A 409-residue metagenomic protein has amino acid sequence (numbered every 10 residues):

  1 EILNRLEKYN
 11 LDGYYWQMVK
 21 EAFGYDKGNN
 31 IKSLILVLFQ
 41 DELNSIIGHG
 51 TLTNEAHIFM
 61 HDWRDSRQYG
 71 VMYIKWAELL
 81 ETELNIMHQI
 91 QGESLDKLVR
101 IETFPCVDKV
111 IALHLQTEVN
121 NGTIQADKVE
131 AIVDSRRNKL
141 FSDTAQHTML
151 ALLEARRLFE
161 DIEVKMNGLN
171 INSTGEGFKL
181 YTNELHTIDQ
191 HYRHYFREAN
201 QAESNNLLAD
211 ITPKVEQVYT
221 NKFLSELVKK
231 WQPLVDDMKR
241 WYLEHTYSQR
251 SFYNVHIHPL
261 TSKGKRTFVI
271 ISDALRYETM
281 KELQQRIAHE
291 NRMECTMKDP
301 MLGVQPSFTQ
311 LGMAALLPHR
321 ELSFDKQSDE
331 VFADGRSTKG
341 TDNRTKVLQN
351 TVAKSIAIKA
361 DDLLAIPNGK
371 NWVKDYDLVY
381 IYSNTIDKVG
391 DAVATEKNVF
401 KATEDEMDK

Functional and structural regions predicted by a protein language model:
E1-T267, R276-K409: …; additionally, a secondary subgroup of soluble metalloenzymes is captured
D273: Ligand-binding pocket scaffold of soluble enzyme catalytic domains
